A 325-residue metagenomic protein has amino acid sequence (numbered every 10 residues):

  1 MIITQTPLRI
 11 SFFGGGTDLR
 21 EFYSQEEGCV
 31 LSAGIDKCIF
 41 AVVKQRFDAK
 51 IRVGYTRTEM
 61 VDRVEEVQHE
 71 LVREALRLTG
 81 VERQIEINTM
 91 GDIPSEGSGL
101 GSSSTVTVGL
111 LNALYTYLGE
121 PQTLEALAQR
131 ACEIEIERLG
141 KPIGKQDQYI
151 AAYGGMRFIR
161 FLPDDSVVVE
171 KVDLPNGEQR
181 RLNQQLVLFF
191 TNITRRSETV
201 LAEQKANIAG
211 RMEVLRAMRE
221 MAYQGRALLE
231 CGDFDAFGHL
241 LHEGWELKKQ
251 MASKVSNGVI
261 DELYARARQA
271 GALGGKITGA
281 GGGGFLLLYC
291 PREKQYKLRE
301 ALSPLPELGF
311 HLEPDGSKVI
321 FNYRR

Functional and structural regions predicted by a protein language model:
M1-F13, D18-E21, V30-S32, D36-V81 (+5 more regions): C-terminal nucleotide
Y23-Q25, G99-G101, P142-I143: Short glycine/proline-enriched turns and hinge-like loops at secondary-structure junctions
G54, N88-M90, T278: Solvent-exposed beta-strand sheet faces enriched in polar/charged residues
V64, G97-S102: Short, conserved acidic/polar surface loops in the N-terminal third of protein domains
L78-S98, R130-E133: Glycine- and acidic-rich phosphate- and metal-coordinating loops
S103, G279: Short, conserved phosphate/pyrophosphate- and ester-handling motifs at nucleotide-, phospho-/glycolipid
S104-L118: A generic, well-ordered mixed alpha/beta core segment in the N-terminal half of proteins
G281-G283: Glycine-rich nucleotide-binding loop
